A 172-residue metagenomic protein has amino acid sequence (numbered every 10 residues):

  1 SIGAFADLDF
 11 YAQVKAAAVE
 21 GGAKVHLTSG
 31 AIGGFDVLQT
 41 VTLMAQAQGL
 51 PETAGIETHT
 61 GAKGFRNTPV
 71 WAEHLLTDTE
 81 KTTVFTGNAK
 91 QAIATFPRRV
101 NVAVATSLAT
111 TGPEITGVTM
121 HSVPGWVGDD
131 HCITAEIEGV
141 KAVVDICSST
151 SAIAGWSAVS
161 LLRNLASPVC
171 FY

Functional and structural regions predicted by a protein language model:
S1-K24: Rossmann-fold NAD(P)-binding glycine/threonine-rich loop
A23-Y172: Active-site-lining helix/loop region of Rossmann-like oxidoreductase modules
